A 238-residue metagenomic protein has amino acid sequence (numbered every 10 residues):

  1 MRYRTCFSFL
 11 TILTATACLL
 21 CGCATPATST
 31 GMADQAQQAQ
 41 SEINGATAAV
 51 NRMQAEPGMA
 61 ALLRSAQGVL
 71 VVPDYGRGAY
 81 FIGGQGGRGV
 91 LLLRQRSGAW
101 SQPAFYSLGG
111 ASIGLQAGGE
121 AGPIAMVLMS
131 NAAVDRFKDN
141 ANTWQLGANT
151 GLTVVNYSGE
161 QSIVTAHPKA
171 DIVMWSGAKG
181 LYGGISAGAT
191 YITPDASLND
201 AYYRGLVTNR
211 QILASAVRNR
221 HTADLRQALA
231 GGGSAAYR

Functional and structural regions predicted by a protein language model:
M1-T11: Bacterial N-terminal signal peptides that target proteins for export
T11, T16-A17: Residue-level signal for mature regions of secreted extracellular proteins and peptides
C18-G22: C-terminal motif of bacterial Sec signal peptides marking the signal peptidase cleavage site
A24-R238: Small-residue-enriched, tightly packed secondary-structure blocks
